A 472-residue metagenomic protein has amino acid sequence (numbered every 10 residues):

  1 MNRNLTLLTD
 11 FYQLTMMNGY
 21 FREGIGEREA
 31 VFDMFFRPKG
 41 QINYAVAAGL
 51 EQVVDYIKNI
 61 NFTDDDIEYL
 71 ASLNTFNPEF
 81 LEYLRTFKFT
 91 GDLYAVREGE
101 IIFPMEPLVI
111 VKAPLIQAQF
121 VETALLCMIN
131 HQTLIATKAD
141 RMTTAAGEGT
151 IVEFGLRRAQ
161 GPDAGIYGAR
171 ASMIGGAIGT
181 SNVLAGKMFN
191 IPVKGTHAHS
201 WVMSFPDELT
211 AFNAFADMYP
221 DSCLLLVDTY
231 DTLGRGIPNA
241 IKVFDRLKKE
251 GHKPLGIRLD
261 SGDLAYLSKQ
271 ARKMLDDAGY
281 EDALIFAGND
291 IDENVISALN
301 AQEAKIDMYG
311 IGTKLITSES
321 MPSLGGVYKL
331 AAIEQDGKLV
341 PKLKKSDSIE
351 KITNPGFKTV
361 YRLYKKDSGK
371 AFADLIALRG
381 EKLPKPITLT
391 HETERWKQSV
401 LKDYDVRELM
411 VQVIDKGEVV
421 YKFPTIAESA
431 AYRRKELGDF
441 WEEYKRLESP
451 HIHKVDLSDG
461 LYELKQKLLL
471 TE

Functional and structural regions predicted by a protein language model:
M1-E29, P38-G40, T75, L81-T90 (+5 more regions): Buried, small/hydrophobic-residue-enriched core segments of structured protein domains
M1-R28, I42-Y44, A283, I291-E472: Gly/Ser/Thr/Ala-enriched C-terminal appendages of enzymes
A30-R85: N-terminal, Lys/Arg-enriched amphipathic/low-complexity engagement segments that precede the first folded domain
V31-D33, T90, I151, V327 (+1 more regions): A residue-level signal for beta-strand positions that form part of recognition/binding surfaces within mature
E68-Y69, T137-R141, G155, K445-I452: Short coil/turn segments at secondary-structure boundaries
L73-L81, G161, K385-T393: Short, positively charged
L93-I101, L468, E472: Short histidine-centered loop motifs in beta-beta connectors
K194, I257, I285, D307-Y309: Hydrophobic residues within beta-strands of alpha/beta enzymes
